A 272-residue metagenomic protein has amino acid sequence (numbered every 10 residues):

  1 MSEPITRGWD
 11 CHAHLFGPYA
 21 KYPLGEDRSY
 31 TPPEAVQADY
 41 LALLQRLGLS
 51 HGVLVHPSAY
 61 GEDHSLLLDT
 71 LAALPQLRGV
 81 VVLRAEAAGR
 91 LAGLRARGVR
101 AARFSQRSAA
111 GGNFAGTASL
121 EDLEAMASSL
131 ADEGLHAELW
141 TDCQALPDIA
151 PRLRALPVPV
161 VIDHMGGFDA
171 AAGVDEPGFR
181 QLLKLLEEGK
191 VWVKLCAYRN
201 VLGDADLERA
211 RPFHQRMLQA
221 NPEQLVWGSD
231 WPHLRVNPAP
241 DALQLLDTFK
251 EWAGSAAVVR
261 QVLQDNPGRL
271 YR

Functional and structural regions predicted by a protein language model:
M1-E62, R95: An N-terminally biased module of ancient metal coordination in phosphate/nucleic-acid-related enzymes
S2-R7, P33-H51, P222-Q224, P238-R272: Mid-to-C-terminal alpha-helical segments outside catalytic/metal-binding sites
W9-A13, G52-V55, R78-V81, A102-F104 (+4 more regions): Hydrophobic faces of well-ordered beta-strands that scaffold small-molecule active sites in alpha/beta enzyme cores
H12, L44, L67, L94 (+5 more regions): Conserved, mostly hydrophobic/aromatic
A20-G25, A109-F114, D169-A172, V201-G203 (+1 more regions): A short acidic, helix-capping loop that chelates divalent metal ions and anchors anionic groups
G61-Q144, P151, W192-V201: Active-site gating/metal-coordination segments in enzymes
H64-R78, L153-I162, F213-N221, L243-W252: Short, electropositive alpha-helical surface patch
G116-W227: Catalytic pocket-lining loop regions of alpha/beta-barrel enzymes, especially the amidohydrolase/enolase/GH5 lineages
